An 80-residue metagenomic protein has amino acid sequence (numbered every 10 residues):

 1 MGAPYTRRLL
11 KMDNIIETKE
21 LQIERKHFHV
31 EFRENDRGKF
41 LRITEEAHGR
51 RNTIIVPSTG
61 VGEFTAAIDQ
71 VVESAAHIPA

Functional and structural regions predicted by a protein language model:
M1-A80: Positively charged, low-complexity terminal tracts and the immediately adjacent first secondary-structure elements
